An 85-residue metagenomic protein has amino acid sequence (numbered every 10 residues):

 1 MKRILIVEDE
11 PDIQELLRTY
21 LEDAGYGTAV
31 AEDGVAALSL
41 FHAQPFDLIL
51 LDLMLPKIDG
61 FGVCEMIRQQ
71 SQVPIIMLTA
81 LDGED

Functional and structural regions predicted by a protein language model:
M1-D85: N-terminal/domain-start alpha-helical segments
